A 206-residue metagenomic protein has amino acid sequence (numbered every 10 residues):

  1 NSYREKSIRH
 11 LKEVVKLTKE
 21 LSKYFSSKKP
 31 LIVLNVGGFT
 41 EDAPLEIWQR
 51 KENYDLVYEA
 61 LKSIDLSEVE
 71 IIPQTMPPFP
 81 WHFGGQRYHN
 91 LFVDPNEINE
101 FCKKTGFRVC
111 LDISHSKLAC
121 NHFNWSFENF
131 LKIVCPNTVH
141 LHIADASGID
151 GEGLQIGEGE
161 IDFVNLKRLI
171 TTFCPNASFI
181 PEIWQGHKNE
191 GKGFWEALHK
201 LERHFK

Functional and structural regions predicted by a protein language model:
N1-R108, L118: Active-site acidic/histidine proton-transfer and metal-coordination neighborhood in alpha/beta enzyme cores
K12-S27, E41-L45, E59, N99 (+2 more regions): Histidine-acidic metal/acid-base catalytic patches
